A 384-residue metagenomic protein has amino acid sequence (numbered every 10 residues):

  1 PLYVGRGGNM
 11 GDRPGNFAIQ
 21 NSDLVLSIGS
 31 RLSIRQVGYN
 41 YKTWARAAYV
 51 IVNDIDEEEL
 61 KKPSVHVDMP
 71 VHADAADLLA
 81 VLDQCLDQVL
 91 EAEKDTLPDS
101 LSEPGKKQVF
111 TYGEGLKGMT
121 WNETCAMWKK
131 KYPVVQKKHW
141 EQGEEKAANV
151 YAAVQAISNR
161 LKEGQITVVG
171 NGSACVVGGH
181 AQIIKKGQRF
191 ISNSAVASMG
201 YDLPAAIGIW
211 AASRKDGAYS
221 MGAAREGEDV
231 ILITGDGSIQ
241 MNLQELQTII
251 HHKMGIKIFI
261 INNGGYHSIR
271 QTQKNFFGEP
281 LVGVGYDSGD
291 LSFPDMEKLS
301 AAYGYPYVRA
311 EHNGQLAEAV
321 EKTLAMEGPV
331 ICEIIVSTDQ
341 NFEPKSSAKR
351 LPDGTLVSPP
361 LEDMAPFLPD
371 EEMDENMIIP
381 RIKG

Functional and structural regions predicted by a protein language model:
P1, A126-S220, A224: Active-site diphosphate/adenylate-binding microenvironment
P1, S33-I34, E57-K61, L78-L79 (+5 more regions): Short gly/pro/ser/thr-enriched loop/turn and capping motifs at secondary-structure boundaries
P1-I51, K186-Y219, Q240-L243, N275 (+3 more regions): Glycine-rich, anion-gripping cofactor-binding loops and their flanking helix/strand elements in enzyme active sites
N9-M10, H251-L351: Thiamine diphosphate
I19, S27-V52, E57, A212-F293: Conserved thiamine diphosphate
S27-G29, N53, V168-G172, N193 (+7 more regions): Generic beta-strand/beta-sheet core signal
A47-N171, N313-G314, K322, G328-G384: Phosphate/pyrophosphate-binding active-site segments
